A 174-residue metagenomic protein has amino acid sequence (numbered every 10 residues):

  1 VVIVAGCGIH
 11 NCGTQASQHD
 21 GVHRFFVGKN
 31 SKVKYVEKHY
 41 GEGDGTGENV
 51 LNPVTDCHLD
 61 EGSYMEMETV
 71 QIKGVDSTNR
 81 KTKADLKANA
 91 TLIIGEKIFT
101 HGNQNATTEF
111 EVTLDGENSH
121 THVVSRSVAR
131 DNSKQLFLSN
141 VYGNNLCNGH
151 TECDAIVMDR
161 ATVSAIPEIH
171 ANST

Functional and structural regions predicted by a protein language model:
V1-T174: Conserved beta-strand/loop scaffold segments within soluble protein domains that form the structured core and edges
